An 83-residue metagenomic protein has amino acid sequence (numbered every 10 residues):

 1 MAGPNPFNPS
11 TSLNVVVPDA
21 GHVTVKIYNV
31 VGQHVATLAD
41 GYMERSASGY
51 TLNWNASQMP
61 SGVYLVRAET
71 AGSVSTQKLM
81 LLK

Functional and structural regions predicted by a protein language model:
M1-Y28, T37, G49-W54, T70-S73: Glycine-centered coil/turn sites that cap beta-strands in beta-rich domains
A39, R45, N53, S57-K83: C-terminal tail/sorting-segment detector
